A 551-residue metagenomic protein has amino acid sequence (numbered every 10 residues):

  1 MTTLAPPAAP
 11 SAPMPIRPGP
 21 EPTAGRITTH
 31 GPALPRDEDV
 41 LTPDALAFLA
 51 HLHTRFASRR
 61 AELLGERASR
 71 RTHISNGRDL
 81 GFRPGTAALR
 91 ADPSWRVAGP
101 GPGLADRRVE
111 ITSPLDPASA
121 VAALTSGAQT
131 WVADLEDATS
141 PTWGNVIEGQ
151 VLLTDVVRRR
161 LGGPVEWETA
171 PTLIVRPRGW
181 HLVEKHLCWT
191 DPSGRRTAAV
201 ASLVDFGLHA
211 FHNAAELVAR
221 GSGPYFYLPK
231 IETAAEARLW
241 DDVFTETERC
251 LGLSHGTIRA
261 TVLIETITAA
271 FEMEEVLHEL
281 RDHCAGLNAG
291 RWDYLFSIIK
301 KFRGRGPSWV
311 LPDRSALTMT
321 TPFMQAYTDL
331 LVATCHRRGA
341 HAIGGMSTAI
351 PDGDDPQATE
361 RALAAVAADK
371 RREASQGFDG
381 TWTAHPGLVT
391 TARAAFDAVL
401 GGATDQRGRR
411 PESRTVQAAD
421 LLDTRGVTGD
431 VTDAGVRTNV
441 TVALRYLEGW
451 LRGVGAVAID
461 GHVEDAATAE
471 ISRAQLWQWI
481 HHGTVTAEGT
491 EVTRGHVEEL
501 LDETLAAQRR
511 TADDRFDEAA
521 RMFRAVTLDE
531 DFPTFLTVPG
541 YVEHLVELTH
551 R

Functional and structural regions predicted by a protein language model:
T2-R551: Expand to "…catalyze enediolate/carbanion chemistry for C-C bond making/breaking, isomerization, decarboxylation
